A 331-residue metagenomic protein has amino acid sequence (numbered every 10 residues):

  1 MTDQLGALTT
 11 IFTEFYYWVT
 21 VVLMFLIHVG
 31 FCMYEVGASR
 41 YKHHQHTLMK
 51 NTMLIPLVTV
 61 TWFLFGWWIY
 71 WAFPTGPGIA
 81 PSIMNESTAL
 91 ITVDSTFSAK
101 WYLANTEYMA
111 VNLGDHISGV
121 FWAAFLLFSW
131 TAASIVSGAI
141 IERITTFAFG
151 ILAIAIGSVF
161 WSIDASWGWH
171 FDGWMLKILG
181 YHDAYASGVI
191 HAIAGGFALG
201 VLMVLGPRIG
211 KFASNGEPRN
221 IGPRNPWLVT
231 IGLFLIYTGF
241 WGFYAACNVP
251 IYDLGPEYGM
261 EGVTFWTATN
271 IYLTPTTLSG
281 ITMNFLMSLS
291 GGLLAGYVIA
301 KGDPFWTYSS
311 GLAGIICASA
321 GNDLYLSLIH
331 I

Functional and structural regions predicted by a protein language model:
M1-I329: Hydrophobic alpha-helical transmembrane bundles of multi-pass membrane proteins
